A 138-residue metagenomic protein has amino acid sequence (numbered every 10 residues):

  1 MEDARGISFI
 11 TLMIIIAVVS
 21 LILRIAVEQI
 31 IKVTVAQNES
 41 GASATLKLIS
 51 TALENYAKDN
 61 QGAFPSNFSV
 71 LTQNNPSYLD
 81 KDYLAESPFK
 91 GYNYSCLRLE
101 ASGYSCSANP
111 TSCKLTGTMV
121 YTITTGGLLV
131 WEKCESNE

Functional and structural regions predicted by a protein language model:
E2-I30: N-terminal single-pass transmembrane signal-anchor helix
I7-I10, I16, T51, R98 (+1 more regions): Generic hydrophobic-segment detector
S20, R24-P76: Conserved hydrophobic/amphipathic alpha-helical signal-anchor segments
E54, K58-G117, T125, K133 (+1 more regions): Extracellular/periplasmic head regions of type IV pilus-like filament subunits
